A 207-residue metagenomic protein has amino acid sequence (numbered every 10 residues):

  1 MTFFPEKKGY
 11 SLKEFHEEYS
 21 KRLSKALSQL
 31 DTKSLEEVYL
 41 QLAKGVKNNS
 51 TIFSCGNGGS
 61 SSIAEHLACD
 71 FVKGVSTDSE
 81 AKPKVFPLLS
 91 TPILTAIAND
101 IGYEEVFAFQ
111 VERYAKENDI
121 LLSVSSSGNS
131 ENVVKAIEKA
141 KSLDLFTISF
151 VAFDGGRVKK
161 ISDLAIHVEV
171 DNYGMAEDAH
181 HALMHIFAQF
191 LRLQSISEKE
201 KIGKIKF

Functional and structural regions predicted by a protein language model:
M1-L30: Generic N-terminal amphipathic, Lys/Arg-enriched alpha-helix
S28-N48: A short, well-structured juxtamembrane/interface segment
K44-A115: Glycine-rich, small/polar surface segments that engage phosphate groups of diverse ligands
S60-E65, N129-A136, V158: Short glycine/serine/threonine-rich phosphate/pyrophosphate-binding segments that cradle anionic phosphate groups
L89, S125, V151, I166-G174: Short beta->alpha connector loops at strand-helix junctions that form conserved, small/polar/Pro-enriched
R113, L121, A176-F207: A charged, well-structured terminal subsegment
F150-S162: Short, glycine/polar-rich helix-capping loops at beta-to-alpha or helix-loop-helix junctions that flank or form
